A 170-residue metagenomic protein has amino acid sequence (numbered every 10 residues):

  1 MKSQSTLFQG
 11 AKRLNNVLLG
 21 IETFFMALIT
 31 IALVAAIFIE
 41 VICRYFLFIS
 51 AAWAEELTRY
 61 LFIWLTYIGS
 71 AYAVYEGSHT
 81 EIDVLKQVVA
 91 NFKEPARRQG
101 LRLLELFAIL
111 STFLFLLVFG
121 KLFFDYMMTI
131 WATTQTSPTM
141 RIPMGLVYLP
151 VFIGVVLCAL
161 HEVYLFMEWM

Functional and structural regions predicted by a protein language model:
M1-M170: Alpha-helical transmembrane segments and membrane-interface helix-loop junctions in multi-pass membrane proteins
